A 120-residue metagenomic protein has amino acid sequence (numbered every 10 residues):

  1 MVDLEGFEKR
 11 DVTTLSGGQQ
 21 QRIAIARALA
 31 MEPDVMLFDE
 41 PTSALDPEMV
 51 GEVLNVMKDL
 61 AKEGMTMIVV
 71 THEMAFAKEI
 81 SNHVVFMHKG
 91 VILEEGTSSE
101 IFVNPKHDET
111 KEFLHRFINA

Functional and structural regions predicted by a protein language model:
M1-F7: Conserved ABC ATPase "signature" region
R10-T13, M31, E63: Conserved signature/switch motifs of ABC ATPase nucleotide-binding domains
I25: Hydrophobic anchor residue at the start of the ABC signature
M36-D39: Catalytic Walker B motif of ABC-type/P-loop ATPase nucleotide-binding domains
T71-H72: H-loop/switch region of ABC-family ATPase nucleotide-binding domains
A77-E79: A short, surface-exposed alpha-helical micro-motif characterized by mixed small hydrophobic and charged/polar residues
E95-G96: ABC ATPase "signature
